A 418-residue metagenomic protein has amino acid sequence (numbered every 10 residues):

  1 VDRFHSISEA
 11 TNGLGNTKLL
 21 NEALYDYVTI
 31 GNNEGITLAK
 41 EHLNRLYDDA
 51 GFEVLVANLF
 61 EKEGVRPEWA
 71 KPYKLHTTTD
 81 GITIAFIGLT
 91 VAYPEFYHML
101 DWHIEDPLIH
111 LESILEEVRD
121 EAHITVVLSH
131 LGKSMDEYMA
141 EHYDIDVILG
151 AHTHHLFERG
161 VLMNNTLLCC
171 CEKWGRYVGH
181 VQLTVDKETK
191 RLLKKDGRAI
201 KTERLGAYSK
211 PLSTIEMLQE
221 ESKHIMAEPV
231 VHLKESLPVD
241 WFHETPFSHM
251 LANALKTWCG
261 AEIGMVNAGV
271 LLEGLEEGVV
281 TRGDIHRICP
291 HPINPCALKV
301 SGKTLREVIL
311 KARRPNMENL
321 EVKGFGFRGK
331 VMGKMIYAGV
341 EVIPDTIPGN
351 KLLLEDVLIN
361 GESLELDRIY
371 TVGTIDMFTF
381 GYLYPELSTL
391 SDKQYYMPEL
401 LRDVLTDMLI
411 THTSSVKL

Functional and structural regions predicted by a protein language model:
V1-K201, F242-M250, A254, Y395: Acidic, metal/ion-coordinating pockets
D2, V91-A92, G132-K133, K173-G175 (+6 more regions): Short, glycine-/Ser/Thr-/acidic-enriched flexible segments
Y47, V91, E112-L115, R119-A122 (+6 more regions): Structural signal for hydrophobic packing residues in well-ordered secondary-structure cores of soluble enzyme domains
V56, G88, C170, M265-N267 (+2 more regions): Pocket-edge structural micro-motifs
I82-T83, E262, T371: Residues that mark the start of a beta-strand
E137-E141, V147, E244-G283, K334-E355: Acidic/histidine-rich
D186-V280, H412-L418: A short C-terminal boundary segment appended to hydrolase-like catalytic domains
E276-L418: Feature captures C-terminal
